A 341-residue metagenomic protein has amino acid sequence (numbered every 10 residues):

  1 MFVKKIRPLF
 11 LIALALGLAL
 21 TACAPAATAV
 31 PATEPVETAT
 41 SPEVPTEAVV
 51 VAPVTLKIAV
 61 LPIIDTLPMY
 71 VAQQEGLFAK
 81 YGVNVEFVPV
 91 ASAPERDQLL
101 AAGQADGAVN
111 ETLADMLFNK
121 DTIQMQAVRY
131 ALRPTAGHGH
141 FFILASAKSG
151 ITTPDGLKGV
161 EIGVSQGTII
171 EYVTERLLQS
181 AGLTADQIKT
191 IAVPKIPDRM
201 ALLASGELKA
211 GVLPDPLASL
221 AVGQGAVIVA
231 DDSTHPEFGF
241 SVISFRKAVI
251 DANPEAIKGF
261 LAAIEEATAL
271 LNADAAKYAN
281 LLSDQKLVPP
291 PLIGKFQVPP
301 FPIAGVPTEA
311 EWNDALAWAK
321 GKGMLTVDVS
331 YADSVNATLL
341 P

Functional and structural regions predicted by a protein language model:
F2-F10: Bacterial N-terminal signal peptides that target proteins for export
C23-T33: Bacterial lipoprotein signal-peptidase II cleavage site
E34-T184, T190-V193, K209-D215, I228-D231 (+1 more regions): Short, glycine-/small- and polar/acidic-enriched structural segments that line small-molecule recognition paths
K80, P134-A136, P302-E309, Y331: Short, solvent-exposed loop/beta-turn-alpha elements that line the ligand-binding surface or hinge of extracytoplasmic
L113, T122, T190-I191, K195-L281: Pocket-lining segment of extracytoplasmic ligand-binding domains
D251-T326: Secondary-structure end/capping motifs
A317-P341: Conserved C-terminal helix/tail region of periplasmic/extracytoplasmic solute-binding proteins
